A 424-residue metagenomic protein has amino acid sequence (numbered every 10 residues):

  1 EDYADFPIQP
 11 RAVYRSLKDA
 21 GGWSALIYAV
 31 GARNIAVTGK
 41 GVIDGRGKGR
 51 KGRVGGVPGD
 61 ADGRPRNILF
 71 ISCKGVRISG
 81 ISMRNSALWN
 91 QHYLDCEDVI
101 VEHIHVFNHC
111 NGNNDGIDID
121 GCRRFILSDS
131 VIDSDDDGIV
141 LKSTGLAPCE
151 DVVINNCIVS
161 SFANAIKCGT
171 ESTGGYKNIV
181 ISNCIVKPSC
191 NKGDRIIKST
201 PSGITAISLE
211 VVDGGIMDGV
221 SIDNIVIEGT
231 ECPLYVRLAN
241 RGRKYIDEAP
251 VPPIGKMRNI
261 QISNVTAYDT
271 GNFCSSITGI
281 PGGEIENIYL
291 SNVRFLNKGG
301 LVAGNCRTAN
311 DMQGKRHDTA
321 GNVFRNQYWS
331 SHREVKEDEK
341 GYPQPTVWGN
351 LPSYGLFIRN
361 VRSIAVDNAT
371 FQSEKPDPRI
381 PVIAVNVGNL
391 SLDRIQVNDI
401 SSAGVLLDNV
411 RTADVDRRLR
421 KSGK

Functional and structural regions predicted by a protein language model:
E1-K424: Extracellular/periplasmic carbohydrate-active domains that bind, remodel, or depolymerize complex polysaccharides
